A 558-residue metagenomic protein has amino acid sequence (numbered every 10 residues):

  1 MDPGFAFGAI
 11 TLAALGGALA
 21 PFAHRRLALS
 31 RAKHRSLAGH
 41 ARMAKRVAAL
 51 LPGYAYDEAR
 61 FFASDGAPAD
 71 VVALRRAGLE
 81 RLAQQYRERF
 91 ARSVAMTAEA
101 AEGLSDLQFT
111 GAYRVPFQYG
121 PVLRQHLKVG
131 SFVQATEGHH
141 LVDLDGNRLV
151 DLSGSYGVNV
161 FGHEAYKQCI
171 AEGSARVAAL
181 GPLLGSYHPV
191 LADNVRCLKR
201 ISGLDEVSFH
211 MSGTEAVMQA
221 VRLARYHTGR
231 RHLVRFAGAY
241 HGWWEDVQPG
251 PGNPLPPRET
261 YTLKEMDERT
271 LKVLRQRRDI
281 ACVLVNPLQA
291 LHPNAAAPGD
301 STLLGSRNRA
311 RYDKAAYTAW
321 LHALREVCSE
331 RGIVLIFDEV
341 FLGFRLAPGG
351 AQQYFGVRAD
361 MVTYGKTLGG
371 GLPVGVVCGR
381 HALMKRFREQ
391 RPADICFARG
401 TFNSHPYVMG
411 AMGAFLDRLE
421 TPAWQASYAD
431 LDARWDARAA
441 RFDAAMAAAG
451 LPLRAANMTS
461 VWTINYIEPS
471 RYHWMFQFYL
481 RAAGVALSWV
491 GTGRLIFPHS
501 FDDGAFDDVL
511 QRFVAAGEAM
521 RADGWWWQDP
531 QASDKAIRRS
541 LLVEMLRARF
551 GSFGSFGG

Functional and structural regions predicted by a protein language model:
D2-S202, S306, A310, W489 (+2 more regions): N-terminal glycine-rich, Lys/His-bearing helix-loop that initiates the first secondary-structure elements of many
G4, L419-E420, A483-G558: PLP-dependent enzyme catalytic core of the Aspartate aminotransferase-like
A14-H24, A38-V71, N159-Q168, D193-G305 (+4 more regions): PLP-dependent aspartate aminotransferase-fold enzymes
G111-Q118, A439-P469, L487-G493, W525-A536: Conserved small-domain helix->loop->beta segment predominantly found in fold-type I
S131-V133, D432-A439, D443-Y479, H499 (+1 more regions): Conserved PLP-binding catalytic core of the aspartate aminotransferase-like
L183-L191, V207-T214, A237-G238, F341 (+4 more regions): Active-site nucleophile and cofactor-binding loops and adjacent substrate-binding regions of central metabolic enzymes
T302-A347: Catalytic PLP-binding core of fold-type I/II PLP enzymes
V357-A444, P469: Active-site C-terminal subdomain of aminotransferase-like
